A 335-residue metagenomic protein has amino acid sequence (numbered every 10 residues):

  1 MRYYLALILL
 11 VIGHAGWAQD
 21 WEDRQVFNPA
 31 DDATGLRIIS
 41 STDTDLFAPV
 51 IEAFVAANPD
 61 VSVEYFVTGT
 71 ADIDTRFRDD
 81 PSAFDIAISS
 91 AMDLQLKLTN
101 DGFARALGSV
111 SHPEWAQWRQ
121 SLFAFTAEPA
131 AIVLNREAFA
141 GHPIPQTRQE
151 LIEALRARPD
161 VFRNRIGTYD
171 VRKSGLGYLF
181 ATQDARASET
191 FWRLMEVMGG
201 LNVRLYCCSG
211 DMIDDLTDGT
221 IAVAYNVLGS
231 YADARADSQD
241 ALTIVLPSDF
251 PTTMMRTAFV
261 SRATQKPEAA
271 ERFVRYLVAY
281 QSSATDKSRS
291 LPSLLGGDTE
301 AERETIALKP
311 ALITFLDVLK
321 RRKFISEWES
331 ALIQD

Functional and structural regions predicted by a protein language model:
A18-K97: Early extracytoplasmic/lumenal segment of secretory-pathway proteins
R37, S41, A48, A83 (+1 more regions): Extracytoplasmic ligand-binding site segments that recognize negatively charged/polar headgroups
F84-S89, L205, A222-V227, T243-I244: Paired acidic/hydrophobic, glycine-rich loop segments that form the ligand-binding mouth/hinge of periplasmic-binding
M92-T99, T217-A241: A ligand-binding cleft/hinge motif common to bilobed small-molecule-binding domains
A104-H112, S121-A124, D240-T252, R262: Short beta-strand->loop
A131-A138, F180-A181, M254-K266, T285-D286: A bilobed periplasmic-binding-protein/Venus flytrap-type ligand-binding module shared by bacterial periplasmic
P159-V161, Y276-D298: Periplasmic-binding protein-like
E300-D335: Extracellular/periplasmic bilobal clamshell ligand-binding domains
